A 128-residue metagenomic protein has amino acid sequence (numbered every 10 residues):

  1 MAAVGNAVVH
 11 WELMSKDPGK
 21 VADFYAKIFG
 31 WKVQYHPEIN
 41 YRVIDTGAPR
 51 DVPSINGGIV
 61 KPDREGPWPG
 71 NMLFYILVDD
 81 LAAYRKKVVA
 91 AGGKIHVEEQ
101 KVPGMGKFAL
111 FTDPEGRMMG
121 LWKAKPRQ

Functional and structural regions predicted by a protein language model:
M1-V9, L13, Q34, R85-Q128: Vicinal oxygen chelate
A2-V8, E12-S54: Core segments of cupin and vicinal oxygen chelate
G19-K20, A82-A83, G106: Short alpha-helical
N40-I44, M72, M105-A109: Short beta-strand micro-motifs in enzyme catalytic cores
D45, V52, D63-P69: Domain-length accessory/inserted modules outside core catalytic folds
G66-A91: Mid-chain, well-packed structural core segment of small domains
